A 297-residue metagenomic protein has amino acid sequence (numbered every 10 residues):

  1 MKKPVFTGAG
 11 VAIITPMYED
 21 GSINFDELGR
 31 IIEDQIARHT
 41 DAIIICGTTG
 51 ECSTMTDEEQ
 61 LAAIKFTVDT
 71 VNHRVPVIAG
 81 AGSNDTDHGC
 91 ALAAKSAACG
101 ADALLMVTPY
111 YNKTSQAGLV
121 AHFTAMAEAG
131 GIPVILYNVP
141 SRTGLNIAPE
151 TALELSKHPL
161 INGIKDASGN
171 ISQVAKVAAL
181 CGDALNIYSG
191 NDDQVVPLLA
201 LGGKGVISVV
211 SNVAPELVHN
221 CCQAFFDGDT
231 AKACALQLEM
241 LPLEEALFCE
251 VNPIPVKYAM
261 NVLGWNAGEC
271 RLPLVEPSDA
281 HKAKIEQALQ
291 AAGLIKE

Functional and structural regions predicted by a protein language model:
K2-V11, T15-G144: Active-site beta->alpha loop and helix N-cap motifs at the rims of alpha/beta catalytic domains
V5-P16, R38-T40, A200-G203, I207-E297: C-terminal alpha-helical cap/extension of soluble enzyme domains
F25, I32, P149, K282-L289: Short, amphipathic alpha-helical "lid/cap" segments that border enzyme active or binding sites
L28, Q60, I64, G89 (+6 more regions): A general structural signal for well-ordered alpha-helical segments in protein cores
M55-E58, A91, Q116-L119, I147-P149 (+4 more regions): Short secondary-structure transition/capping segments
A62, F66-V71, K95, C99 (+8 more regions): Alpha-helical structural signal in soluble globular domains
E128, R142-F248: Catalytic alpha/beta core domains of metabolic enzymes, predominantly
N138, L160-I161, R271-L272: Glycine-rich phosphate-binding "P-loop"
